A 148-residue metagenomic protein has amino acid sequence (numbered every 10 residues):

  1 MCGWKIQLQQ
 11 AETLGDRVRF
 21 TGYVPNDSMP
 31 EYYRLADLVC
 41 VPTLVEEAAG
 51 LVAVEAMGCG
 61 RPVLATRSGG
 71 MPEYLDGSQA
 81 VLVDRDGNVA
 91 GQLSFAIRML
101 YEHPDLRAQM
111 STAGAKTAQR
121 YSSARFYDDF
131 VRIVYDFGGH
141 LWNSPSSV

Functional and structural regions predicted by a protein language model:
G3-Y23: Nucleotide-activated donor-binding/catalytic signature segment of Leloir-type glycosyltransferases, i.e., the conserved
I6, P72-R98, L106: Change "using UDP/GDP/dTDP sugars" to "using nucleotide sugars
Y23-V24, Y32-A36: Short alpha-helical donor nucleotide-sugar binding micro-motif in glycosyltransferases
P30, A53-G58, P72-E73: Short alpha-helical segment that forms part of, or immediately flanks, the ligand-binding pocket in carbohydrate-active
R34-A48, R61: Acidic donor-binding loop of glycosyltransferase active sites
P62-A65, L82: Short hydrophobic beta-strand element within catalytic cores of glycosyltransferases and related nucleotide-activated
M99, L106-R120, R132: A short, well-ordered alpha-helix in the C-terminal region of glycosyltransferases
S123-V148: C-terminal alpha-helical cap of glycosyltransferases
